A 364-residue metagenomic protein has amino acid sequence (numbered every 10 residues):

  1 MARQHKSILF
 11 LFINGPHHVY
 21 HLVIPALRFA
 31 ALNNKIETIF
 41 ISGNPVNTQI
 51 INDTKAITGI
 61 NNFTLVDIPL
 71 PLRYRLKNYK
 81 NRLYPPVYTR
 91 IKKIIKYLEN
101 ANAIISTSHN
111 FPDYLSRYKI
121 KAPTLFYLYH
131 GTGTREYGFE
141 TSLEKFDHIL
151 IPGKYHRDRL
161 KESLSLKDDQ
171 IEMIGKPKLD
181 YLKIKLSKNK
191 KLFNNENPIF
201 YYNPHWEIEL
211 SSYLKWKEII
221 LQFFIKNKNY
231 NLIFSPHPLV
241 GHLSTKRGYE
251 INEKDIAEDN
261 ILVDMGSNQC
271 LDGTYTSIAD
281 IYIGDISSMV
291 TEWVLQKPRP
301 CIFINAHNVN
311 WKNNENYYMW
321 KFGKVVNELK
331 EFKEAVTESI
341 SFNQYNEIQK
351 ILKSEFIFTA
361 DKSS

Functional and structural regions predicted by a protein language model:
R3-P16, P25, Y201-Y202, H307: Nucleotide-activated donor-dependent transferases that construct or modify glycoconjugates
S7, N102-A103, T124, H148 (+3 more regions): Structural motif
F10-L32, I39-K183: Active-site and donor-binding regions of nucleotide-sugar-utilizing enzymes
H21-N33, L179-N252, K324-V326, I357-S363: Conserved catalytic-core segment of nucleotide-activated headgroup transferases in glycan assembly
I94-Y97, Y118, S142, F193 (+3 more regions): Structural alpha-helical scaffold elements that stabilize or flank donor/cofactor-binding regions in carbohydrate
S116-G133, I220-F223, K297-V309: A short, gly/pro- and small-residue-rich
D168, S288-F356: Catalytic binding pocket for nucleotide-activated donors in carbohydrate/polymer assembly enzymes
K246-T291, Q296: Donor nucleotide-activated moiety binding/catalytic core segment of transferases that use nucleotide-activated donors
